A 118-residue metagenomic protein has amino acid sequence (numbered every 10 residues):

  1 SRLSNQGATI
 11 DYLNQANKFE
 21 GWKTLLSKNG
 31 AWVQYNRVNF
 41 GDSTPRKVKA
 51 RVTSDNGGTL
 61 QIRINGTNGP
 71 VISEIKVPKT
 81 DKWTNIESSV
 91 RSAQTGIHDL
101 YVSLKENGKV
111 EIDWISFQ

Functional and structural regions predicted by a protein language model:
S1-Q118: Extracytoplasmic
